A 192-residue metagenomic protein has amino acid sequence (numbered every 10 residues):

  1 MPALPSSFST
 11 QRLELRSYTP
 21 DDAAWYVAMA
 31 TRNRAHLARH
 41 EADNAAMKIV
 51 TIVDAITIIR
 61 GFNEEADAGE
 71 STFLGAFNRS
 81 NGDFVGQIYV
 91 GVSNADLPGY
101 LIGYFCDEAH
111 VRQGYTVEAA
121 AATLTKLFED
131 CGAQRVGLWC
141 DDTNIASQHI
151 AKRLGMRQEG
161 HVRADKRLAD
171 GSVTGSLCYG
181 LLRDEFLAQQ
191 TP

Functional and structural regions predicted by a protein language model:
M1-W25, M29-R39, F73-P192: Acyl-donor (CoA/ACP) binding surface of acyl/acetyltransferases
H36-R60: Conserved GNAT-fold acetyl-CoA-binding loop/helix
A46-M47, I59-G75: A short helix-loop-beta-strand connector motif used in the catalytic cores of GNAT acetyltransferases and, in some
